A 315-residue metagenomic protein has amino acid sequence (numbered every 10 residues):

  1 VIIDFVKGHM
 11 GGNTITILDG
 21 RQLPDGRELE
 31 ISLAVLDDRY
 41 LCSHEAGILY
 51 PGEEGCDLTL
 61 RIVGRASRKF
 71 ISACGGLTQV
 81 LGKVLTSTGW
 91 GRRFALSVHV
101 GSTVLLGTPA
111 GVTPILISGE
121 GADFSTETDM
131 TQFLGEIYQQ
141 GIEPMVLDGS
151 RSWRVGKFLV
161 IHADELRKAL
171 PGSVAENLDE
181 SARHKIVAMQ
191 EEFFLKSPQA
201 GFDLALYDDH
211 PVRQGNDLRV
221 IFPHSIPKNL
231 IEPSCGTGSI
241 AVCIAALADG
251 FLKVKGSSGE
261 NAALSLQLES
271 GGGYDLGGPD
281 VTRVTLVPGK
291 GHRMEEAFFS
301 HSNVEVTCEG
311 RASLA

Functional and structural regions predicted by a protein language model:
V1-Q139, G149-A315: A glycine-rich beta-to-alpha transition motif near the start of alpha/beta enzyme domains, typified by
